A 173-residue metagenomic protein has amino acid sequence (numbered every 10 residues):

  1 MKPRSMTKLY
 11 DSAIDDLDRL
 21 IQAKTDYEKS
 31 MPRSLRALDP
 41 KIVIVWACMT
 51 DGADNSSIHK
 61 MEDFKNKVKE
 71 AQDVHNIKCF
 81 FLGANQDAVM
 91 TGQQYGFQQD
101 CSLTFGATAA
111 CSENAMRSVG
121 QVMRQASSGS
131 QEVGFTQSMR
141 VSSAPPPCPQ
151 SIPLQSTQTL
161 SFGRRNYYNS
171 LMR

Functional and structural regions predicted by a protein language model:
M1-R173: Acidic, low-complexity intrinsically disordered regions
